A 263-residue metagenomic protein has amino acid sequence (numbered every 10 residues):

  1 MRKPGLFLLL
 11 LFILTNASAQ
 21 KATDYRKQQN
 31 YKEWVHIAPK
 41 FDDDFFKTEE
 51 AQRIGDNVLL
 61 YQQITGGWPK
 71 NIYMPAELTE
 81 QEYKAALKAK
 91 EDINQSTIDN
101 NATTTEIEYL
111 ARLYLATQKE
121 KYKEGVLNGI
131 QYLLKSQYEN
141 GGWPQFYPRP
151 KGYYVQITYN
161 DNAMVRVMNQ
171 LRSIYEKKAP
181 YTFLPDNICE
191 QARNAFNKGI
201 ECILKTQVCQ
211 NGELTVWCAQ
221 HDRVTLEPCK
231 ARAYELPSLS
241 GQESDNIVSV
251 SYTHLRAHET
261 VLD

Functional and structural regions predicted by a protein language model:
M1-Q20: Bacterial Sec-dependent N-terminal signal peptides
K21-Q29, I64-E91, K135-V155, Y181-F183 (+2 more regions): Glycine- and aromatic-rich loop/turn segments at beta-sheet edges
K21-Q29, P39-K47, K88-T103, G152-M164 (+1 more regions): Solvent-exposed loop and edge beta-strand segments that line ligand/cofactor-binding and catalytic clefts
D24-S96, I107, A116, E120: An N-terminus-focused feature that recognizes amino-terminal "leader" regions
Y31-P39, A51-I54, D99-R112, N160-Y175 (+1 more regions): Well-ordered alpha-helical segments within folded domains of soluble proteins
N57-M74, A111, G125-N140, Q145-F146 (+6 more regions): A structural feature that tracks compact, well-ordered secondary-structure segments with a strong bias toward
L113-E120, K177-Q191: Inter-helical turn/loop segments and adjacent helix faces that build the functional surface of alpha-helical bundle
H254-A257, V261-D263: Single conserved hydrophobic/aromatic residue that forms the stacking wall/gate of nucleotide- or nucleobase-binding
